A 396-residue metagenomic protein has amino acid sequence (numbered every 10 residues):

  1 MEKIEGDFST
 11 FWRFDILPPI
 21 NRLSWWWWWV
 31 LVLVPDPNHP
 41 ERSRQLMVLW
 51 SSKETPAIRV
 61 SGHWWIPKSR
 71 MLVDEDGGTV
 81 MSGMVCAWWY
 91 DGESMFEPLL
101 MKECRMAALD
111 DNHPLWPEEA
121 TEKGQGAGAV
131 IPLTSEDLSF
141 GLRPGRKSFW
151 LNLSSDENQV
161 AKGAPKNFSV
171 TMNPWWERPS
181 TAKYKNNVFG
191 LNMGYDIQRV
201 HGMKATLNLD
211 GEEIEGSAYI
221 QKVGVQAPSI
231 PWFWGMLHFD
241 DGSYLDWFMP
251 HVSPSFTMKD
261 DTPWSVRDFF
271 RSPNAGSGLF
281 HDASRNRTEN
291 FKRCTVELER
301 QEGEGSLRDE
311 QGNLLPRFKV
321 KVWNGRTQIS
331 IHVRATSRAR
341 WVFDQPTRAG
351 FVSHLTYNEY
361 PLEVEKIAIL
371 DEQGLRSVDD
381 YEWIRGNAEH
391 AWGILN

Functional and structural regions predicted by a protein language model:
M1-N396: Structured soluble/peripheral alpha/beta segments that form catalytic or ligand/cofactor-binding pockets
